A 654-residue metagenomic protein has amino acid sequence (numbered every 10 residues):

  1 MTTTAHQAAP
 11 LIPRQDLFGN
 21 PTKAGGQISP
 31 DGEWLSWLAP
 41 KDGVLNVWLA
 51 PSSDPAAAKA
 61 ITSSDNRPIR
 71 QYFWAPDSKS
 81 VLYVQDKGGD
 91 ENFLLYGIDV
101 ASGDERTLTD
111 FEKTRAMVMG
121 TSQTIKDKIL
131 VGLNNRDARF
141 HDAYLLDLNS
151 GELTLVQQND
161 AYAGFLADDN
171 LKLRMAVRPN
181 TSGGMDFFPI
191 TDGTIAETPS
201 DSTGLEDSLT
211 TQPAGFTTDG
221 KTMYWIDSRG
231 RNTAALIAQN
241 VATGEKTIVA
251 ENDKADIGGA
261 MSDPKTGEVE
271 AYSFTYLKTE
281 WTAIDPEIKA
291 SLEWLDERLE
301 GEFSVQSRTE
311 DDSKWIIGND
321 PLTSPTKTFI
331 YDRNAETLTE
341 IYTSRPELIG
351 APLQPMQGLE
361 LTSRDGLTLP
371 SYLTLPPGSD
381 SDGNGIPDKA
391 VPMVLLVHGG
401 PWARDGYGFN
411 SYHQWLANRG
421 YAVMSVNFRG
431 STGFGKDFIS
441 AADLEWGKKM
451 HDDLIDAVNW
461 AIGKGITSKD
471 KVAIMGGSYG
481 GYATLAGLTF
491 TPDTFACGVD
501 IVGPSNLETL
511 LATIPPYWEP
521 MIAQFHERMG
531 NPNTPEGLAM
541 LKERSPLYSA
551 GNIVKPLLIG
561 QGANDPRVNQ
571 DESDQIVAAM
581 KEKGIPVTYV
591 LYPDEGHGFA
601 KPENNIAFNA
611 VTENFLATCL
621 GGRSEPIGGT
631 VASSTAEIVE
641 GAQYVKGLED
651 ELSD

Functional and structural regions predicted by a protein language model:
M1-Q15, D650-D654: Basic/polar N-terminal segments that are highly enriched at the extreme N-terminus, encompassing both cleavable
T2-T4, F18-A24, W34, D42-A50 (+5 more regions): Peripheral, non-catalytic segments that deliver or gate enzyme domains
A8-I28: Short, Lys/Arg-rich amphipathic segments at extreme N-termini
I28, W37, W74, F216 (+5 more regions): Conserved hydrophobic/aromatic "anchor" residues that stabilize well-ordered secondary structure elements
A50, I226, Q239, Y272 (+13 more regions): Generic beta-strand/beta-sheet core signal
E347-A473, G477-S478, A483, S505 (+1 more regions): Cap/lid segment of the alpha/beta-hydrolase catalytic domain
F428-D654: Active-site-proximal cap/loop segments of hydrolase catalytic domains
